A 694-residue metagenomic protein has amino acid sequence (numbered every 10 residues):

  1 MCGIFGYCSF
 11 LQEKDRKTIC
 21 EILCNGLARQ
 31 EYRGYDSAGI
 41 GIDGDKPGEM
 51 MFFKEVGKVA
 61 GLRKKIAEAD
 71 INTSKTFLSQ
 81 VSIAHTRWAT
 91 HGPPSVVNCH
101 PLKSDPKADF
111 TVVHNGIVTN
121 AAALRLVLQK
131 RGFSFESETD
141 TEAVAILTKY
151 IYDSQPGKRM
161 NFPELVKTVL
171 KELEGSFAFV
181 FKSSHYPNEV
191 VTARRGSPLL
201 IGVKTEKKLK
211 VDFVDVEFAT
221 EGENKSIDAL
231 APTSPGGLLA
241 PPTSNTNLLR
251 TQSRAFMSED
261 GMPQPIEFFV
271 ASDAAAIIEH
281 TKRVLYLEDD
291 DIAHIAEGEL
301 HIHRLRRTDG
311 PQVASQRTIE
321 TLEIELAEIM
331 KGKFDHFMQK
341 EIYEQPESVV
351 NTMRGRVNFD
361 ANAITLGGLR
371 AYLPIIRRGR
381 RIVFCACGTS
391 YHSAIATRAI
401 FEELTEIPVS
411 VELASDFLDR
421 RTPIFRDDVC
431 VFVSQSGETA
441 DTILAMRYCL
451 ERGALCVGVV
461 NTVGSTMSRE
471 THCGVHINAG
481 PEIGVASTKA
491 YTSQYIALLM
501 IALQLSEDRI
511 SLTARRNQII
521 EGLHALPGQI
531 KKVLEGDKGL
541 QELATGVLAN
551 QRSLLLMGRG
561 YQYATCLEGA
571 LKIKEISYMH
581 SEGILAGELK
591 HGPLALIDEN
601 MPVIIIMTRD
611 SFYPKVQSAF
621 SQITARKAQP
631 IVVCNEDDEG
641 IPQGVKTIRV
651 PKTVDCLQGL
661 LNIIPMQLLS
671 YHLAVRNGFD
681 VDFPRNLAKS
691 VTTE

Functional and structural regions predicted by a protein language model:
M1, I400-P408, R452-G453, S577 (+3 more regions): In a subset of proteins, long, contiguous C-terminal domains/tails are tracked
M1-K331, D335-M338, E344-R380, K531-L543 (+2 more regions): Conserved short alpha-helical segments that host acidic/polar catalytic motifs at enzyme active sites
E13-R16, H114, S134-E138, Q155-R159 (+15 more regions): Hydrophobic alpha-helical scaffolding
A84-V97, R356-L373, T397-V433, T439 (+1 more regions): Glycine-rich oxoanion-binding loops at beta->alpha junctions
V203, L209-D212, T220-E221, A229-P232 (+7 more regions): Glycine-rich, anion-gripping cofactor-binding loops and their flanking helix/strand elements in enzyme active sites
R304, S393-I395, S410-V411, A440-I443 (+9 more regions): Extended hydrophobic-aromatic, low-complexity segments
Q345-V383, R426, R452, V463 (+2 more regions): Active-site phosphate/pyrophosphate-binding segments
R377-A525, R559, I606-I648, L669: Glycine-rich phosphate-binding loops that contact phosphosugars or nucleotide phosphates
